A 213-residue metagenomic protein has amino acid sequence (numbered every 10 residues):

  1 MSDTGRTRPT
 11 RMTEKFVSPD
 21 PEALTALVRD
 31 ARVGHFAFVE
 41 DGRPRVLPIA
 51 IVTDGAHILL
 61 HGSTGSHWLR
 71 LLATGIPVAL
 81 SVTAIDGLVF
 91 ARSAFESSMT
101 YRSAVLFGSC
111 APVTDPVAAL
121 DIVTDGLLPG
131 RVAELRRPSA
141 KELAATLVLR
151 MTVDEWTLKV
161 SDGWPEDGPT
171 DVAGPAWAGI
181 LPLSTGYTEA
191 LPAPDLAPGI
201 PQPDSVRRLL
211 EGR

Functional and structural regions predicted by a protein language model:
M1-T7, D115-R213: C-terminal edge-of-domain segments
S2-L59, R70: An N-terminal domain-cap segment
R32, L47, D54-A56, T74-V78 (+3 more regions): A generic structural signal for short beta-strands and their flanking turns/coil linkers
H35-A37, S81, R150-T152: A structural signal for short, well-ordered beta-strand segments and their strand-loop junctions that often border
H35-V39, R92, C110-V113, V132-A140: Short helix-to-loop capping/linker segments positioned immediately adjacent to catalytic or ligand/cofactor-binding
I51, L106-C110, L149, V153: A structural signal for short, well-ordered beta-strand segments
I58-H61, L80, A104-L106, L149-R150 (+2 more regions): Short hydrophobic-aromatic micro-motifs
T64-G126: Short, structured beta-strand-loop surface elements
